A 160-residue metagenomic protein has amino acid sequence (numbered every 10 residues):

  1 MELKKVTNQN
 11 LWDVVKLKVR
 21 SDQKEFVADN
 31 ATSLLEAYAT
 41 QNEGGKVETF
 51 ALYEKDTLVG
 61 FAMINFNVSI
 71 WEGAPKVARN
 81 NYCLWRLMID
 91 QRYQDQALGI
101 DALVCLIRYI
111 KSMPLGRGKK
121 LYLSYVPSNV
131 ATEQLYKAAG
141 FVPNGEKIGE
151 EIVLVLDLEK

Functional and structural regions predicted by a protein language model:
M1-E2: Extreme N-terminal starter segment of soluble prokaryotic enzymes
K5-R92, Y109-M113, G145-I148: Acetyl-CoA-dependent GNAT
N80, R117-K120, Y136, F141: Non-catalytic interaction surface on structured domains
R86-M88, Y122-S124, V153-V155: Short aromatic/hydrophobic contact patches that present stacked aromatics for nucleic-acid/ligand binding
I89, D95-Y109, Q134, A138: Conserved acetyl-CoA-binding loop-helix of GNAT-fold acetyltransferases
I100, V126-G145: Conserved active-site alpha-helix within GNAT-family acetyltransferase domains
R117-E133, G149-E151: Conserved beta-strand-loop-alpha-helix junction that forms the acyl-donor binding cleft
K137-A138, V142, E146-K160: Terminal substrate-recognition subdomain of acyl/acetyltransferases
